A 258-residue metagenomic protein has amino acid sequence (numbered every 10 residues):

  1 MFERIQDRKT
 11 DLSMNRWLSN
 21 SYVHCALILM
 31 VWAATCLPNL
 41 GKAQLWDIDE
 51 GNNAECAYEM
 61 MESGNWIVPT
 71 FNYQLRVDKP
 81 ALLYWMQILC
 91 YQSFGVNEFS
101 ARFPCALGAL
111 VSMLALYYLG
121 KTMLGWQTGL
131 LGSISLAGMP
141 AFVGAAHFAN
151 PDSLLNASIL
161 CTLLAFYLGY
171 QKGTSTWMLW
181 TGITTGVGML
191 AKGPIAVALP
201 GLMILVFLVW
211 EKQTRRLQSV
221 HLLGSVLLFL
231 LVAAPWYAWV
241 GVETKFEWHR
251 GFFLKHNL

Functional and structural regions predicted by a protein language model:
F2-L258: Membrane-integral, polyisoprenol-dependent glycosyltransferases of the GT-C/oligosaccharyltransferase superfamily
